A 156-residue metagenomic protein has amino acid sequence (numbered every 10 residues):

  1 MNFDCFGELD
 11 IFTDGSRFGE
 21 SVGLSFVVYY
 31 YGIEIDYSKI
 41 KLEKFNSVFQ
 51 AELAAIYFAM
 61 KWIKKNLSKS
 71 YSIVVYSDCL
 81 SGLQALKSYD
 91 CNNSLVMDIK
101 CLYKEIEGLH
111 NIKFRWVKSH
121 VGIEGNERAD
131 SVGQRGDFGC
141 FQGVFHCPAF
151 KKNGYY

Functional and structural regions predicted by a protein language model:
M1-N2, I99: Generic structural signal of hydrophobic/aromatic residues within well-ordered alpha-helices of folded domains
N2-Y71, L86, S94: RNase H-like nuclease fold core
D10, K39, S131-Q134, G139-K151: Hydrophobic/basic alpha-helical segments
S16, C79-L80, V132: Anionic group-transfer/hydrolysis microenvironments
A51, A55, R128-G136: Stable alpha-helical structural segments in soluble proteins, enriched in small hydrophobic residues
A54-E127, F141-N153: RNase H catalytic domain
Y156: Glycine-rich, Lys/Arg-enriched anion-binding loops that position phosphate/diphosphate groups for phosphoryl
